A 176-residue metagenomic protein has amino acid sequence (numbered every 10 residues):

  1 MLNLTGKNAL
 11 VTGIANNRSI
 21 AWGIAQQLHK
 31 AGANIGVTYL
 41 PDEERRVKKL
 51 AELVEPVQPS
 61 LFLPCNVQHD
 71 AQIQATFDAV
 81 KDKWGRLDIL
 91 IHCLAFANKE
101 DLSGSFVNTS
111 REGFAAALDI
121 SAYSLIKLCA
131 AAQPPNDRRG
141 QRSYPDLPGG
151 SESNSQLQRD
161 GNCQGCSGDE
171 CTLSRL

Functional and structural regions predicted by a protein language model:
M1-A116: Short-chain dehydrogenase/reductase
G13-I20, I24-Q26, A95-L176: Catalytic loop of short-chain dehydrogenase/reductase
